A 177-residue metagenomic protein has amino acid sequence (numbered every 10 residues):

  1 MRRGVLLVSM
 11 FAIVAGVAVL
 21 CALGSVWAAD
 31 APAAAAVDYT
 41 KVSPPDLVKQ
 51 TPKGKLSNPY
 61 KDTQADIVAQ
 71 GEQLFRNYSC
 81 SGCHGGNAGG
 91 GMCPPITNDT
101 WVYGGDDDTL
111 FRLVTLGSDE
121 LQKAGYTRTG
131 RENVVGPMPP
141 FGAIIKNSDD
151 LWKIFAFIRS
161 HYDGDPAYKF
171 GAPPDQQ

Functional and structural regions predicted by a protein language model:
M1-L7: N-terminal secretory signal peptides that target proteins for export/translocation
S9-A22: Bacterial N-terminal signal peptides
C21-A31: Signal peptide processing junction and immediate N-terminal pro/mature segment of secreted/exported proteins
D30-V37, G91-D99, S118-L151, H161 (+1 more regions): Axial heme c-ligation environment in periplasmic c-type cytochrome domains
V37-L56, G90-D99, Y103, D107 (+2 more regions): Short glycine/threonine-rich turn/loop motifs
Y39-R76, Q177: Electrostatic cytochrome c docking/interface patches
G71, N77-G86, L110, V114 (+2 more regions): The canonical Cys-X-X-Cys-His
E72-S81, Y103, D107, I145-S148 (+1 more regions): Sequence context surrounding c-type heme c attachment/ligation sites in exported
